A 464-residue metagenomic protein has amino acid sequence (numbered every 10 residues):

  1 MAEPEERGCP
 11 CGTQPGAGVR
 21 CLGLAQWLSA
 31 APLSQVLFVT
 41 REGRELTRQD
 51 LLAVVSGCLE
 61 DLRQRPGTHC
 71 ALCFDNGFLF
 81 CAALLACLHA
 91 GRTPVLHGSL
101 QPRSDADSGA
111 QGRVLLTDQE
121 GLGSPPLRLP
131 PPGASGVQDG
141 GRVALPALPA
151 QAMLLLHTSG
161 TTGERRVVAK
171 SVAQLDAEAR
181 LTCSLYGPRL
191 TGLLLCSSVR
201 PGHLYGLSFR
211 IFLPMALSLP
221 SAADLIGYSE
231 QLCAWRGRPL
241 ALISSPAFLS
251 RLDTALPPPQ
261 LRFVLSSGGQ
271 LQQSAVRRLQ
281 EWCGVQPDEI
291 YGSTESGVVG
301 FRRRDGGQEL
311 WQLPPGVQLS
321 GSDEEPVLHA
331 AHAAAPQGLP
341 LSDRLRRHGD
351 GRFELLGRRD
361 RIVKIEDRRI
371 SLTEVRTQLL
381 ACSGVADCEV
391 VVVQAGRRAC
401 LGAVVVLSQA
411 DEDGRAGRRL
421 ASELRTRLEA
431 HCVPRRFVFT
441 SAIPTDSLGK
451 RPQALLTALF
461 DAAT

Functional and structural regions predicted by a protein language model:
P15-L22, Q26-S34, A134-S135, D139-H157 (+2 more regions): Conserved pre-ATP/AMP-binding loop-to-beta segment of ANL
G16, A25-Q26, S34-Q64, G77 (+1 more regions): Conserved AMP-binding/adenylate-forming core of the ANL superfamily
T47-R48, M153-R180: Conserved AMP-binding A3 loop
E60-L100, L193-P201: Conserved AMP-binding/adenylate-forming
A177-L194, G202-A241: Conserved AMP-binding/adenylation subdomain of ANL enzymes
D253-G307: Gly/Ser/Thr-rich phosphate-binding loop
S342-C432: AMP-binding/adenylate-forming catalytic core of the ANL superfamily
V363, V390, G402-V404, E423-T464: Conserved C-terminal "lid"/linker of ANL adenylate-forming enzymes
